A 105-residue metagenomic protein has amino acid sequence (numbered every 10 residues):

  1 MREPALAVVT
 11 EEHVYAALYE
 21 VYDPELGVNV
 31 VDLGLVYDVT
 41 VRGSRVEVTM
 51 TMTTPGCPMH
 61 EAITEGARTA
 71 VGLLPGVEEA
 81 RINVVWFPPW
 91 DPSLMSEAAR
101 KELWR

Functional and structural regions predicted by a protein language model:
M1-R105: Domain-level signature for proteins that mediate thiol-based redox and metal-cofactor handling
